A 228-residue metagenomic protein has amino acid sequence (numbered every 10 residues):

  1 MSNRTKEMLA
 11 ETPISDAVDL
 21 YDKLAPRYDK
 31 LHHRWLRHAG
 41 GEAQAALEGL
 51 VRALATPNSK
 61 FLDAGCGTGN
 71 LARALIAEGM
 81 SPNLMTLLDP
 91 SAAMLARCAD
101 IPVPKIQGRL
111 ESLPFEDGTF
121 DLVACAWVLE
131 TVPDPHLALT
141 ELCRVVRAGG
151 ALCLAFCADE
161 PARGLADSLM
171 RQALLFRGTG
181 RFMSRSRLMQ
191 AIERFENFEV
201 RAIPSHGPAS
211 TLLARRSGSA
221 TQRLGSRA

Functional and structural regions predicted by a protein language model:
S2-L54, N70-A74, M94, E160 (+3 more regions): Conserved class I S-adenosyl-L-methionine
L62-S112: Class I SAM-dependent methyltransferase SAM/SAH-binding core
A124: A conserved beta-strand element that flanks and buttresses the S-adenosyl-L-methionine
W127-V128: Short catalytic micro-motifs in class I SAM-dependent methyltransferases
H136-A148: A short glycine-rich, Lys/Arg-flanked "PGG" loop and its adjoining helix->strand segment in the class I
L154-F156: Acidic carboxylate diad motif detector
T179-F195: Short alpha-helix
F195-A228: Core SAM-dependent methyltransferase catalytic element
